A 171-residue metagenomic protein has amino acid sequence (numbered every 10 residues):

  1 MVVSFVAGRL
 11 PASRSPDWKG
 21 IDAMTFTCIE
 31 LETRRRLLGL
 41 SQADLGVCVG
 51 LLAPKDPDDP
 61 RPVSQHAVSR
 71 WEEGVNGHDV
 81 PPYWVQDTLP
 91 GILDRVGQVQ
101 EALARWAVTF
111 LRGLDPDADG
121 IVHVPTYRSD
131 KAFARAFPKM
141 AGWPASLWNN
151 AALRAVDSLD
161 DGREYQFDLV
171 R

Functional and structural regions predicted by a protein language model:
R9-L38: A short, Lys/Arg-rich alpha-helix, primarily the initiator
E32, A43, L153-V156: Short glycine-/small-residue-rich flexible loop motifs, especially phosphate/cofactor-binding loops
R36, G50-L51, E73-G77: Residue-level detection of the helix-turn-helix DNA-binding "recognition helix"
L40-S69: Short alpha-helical DNA-recognition segment
P62, H66-S69, E73-I92: Short, basic-rich loop-to-helix N-cap that marks the start of a DNA-contacting helix
G97-R171: Helix-turn-helix/homeodomain-like alpha-helical modules used for DNA recognition and transcription-factor dimerization
